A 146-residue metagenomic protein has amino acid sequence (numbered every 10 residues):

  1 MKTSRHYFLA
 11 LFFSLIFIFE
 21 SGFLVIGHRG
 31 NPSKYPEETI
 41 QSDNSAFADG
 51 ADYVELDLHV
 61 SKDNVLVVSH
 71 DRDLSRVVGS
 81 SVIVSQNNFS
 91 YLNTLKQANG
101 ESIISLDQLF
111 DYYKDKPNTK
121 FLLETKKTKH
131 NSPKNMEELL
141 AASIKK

Functional and structural regions predicted by a protein language model:
M1-L11: Bacterial N-terminal signal peptides that target proteins for export
L9, F13-K146: Phosphate-group recognition and catalysis centered on beta-loop-alpha active-site segments
